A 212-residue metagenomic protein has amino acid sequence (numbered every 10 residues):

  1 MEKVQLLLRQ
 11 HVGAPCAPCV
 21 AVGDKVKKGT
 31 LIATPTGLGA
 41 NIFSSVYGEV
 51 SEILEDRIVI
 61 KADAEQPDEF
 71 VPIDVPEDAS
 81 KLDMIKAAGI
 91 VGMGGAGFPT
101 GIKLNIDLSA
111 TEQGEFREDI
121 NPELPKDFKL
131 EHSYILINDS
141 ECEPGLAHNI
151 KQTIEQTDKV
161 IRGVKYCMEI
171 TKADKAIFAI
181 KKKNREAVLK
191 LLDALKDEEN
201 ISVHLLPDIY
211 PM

Functional and structural regions predicted by a protein language model:
M1-A14, N41-S44: Short beta-strand-turn/beta-hairpin segments enriched in glycine/proline and small hydrophobics that form edge-strand
R9-C19, I150-T153: Short, N-terminal intrinsically disordered low-complexity segments that are rich in Pro/Gly and polar/charged residues
C16-K25, G29: Short histidine-centered loop motifs in beta-beta connectors
K27, A33, S51-E52: Hydrophobic beta-strand signal
L31-A40: Short, charged beta-turn/beta-strand-edge "cap" motif at the junction between a beta-strand and an adjacent loop
A40-Y47, E52-M212: Iron-sulfur-associated redox domains of electron-transfer enzymes in respiratory and anaerobic energy metabolism
